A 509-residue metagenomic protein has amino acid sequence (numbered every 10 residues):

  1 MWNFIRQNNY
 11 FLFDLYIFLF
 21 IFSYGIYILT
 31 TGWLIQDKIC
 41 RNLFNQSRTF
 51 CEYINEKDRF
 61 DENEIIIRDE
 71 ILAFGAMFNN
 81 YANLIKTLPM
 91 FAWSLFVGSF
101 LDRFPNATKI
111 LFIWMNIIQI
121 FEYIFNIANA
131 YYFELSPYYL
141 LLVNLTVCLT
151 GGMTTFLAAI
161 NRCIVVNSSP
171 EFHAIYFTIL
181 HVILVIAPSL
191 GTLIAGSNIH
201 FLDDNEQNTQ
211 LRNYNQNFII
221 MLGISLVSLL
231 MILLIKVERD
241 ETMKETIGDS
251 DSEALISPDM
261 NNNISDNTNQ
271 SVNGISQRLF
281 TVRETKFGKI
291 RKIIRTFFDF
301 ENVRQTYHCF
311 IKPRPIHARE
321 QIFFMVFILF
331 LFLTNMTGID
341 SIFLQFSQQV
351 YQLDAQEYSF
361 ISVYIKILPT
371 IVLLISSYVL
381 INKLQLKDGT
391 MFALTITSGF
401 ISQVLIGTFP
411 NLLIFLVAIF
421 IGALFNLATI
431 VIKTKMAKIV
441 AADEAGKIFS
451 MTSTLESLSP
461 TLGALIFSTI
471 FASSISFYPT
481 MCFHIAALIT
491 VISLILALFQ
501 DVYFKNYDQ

Functional and structural regions predicted by a protein language model:
M1-Y10, T242-F327, Q349-V350: Juxtamembrane intracellular "pre-TM" segments in multi-pass secondary transporters
F18, N116-I124, N129, F133-T155 (+2 more regions): Hydrophobic core of transmembrane alpha-helices in multi-pass small-molecule transporters, especially MFS/SLC-type
T30-A76, S341-S359: Short amphipathic helix-loop junctions that connect adjacent transmembrane helices in Major Facilitator Superfamily/SLC
K86-A107, I199, V372-K387, F471: Helix-to-loop junctions at the C-terminal end of transmembrane segments in multipass secondary transporters
M90, F172-H200, S453-L465: Glycine-rich segments within core transmembrane alpha-helices of 12-TM secondary carriers
A92-A130: Conserved MFS/SLC helix-loop-helix module at the cytosolic interface between two early adjacent transmembrane helices
T108, I199-G223, T469-T490: A membrane-interface helix-boundary motif in multi-pass transporters
I224-R239, I406, L462, A472 (+1 more regions): Multi-pass alpha-helical transporter architecture, strongest for 12-TM Major Facilitator/SLC carriers used
